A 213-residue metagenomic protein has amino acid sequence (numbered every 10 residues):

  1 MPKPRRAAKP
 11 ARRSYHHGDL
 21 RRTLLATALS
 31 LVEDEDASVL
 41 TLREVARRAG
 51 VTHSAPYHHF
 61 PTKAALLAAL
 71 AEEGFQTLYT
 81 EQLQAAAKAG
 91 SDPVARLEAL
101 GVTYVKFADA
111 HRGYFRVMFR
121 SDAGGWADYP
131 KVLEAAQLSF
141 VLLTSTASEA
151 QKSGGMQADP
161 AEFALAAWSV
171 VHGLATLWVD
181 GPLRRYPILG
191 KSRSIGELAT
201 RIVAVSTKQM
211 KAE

Functional and structural regions predicted by a protein language model:
M1-D19, M210-E213: N-terminal intrinsically disordered/low-complexity leader segments
L20-A28, V45, L70-G74, L78 (+2 more regions): Generic hydrophobic, amphipathic alpha-helix propensity
T23, T27, L31-A65, A69: Helix-turn-helix
T41, F115-F119, W126-A127, R185-P187: Short, hydrophobic secondary-structure boundary micro-motifs
K63, L70, G74, L78 (+6 more regions): Hydrophobic/aromatic residues within well-ordered alpha-helical segments
A69, L83-Y114, Q157-A167: Hydrophobic alpha-helical connector segments
E73-L97, D128-Q137, Q151: Amphipathic alpha-helical linker/stalk segments
G125-L133, Q137, A150-R201, E213: Hydrophobic/aromatic-rich alpha-helical bundle segments in the mid-to-C-terminal region
